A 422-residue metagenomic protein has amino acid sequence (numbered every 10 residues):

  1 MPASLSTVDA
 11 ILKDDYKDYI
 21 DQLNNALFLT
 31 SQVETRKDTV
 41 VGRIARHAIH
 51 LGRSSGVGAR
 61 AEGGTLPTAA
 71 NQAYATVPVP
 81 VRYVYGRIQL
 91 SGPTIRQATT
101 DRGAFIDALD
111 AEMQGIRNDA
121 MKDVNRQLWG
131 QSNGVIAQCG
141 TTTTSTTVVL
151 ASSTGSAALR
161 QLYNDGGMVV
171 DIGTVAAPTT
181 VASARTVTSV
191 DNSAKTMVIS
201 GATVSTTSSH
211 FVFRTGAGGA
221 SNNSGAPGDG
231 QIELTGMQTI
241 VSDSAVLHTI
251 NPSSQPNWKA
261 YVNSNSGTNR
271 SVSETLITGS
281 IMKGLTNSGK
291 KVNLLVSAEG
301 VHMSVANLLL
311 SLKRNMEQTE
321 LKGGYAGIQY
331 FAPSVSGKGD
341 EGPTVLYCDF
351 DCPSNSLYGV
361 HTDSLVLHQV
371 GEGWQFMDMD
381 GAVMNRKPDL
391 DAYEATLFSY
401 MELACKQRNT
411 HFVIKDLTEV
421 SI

Functional and structural regions predicted by a protein language model:
M1-G58, A70-I422: Core alpha/beta structural scaffold of self-assembling particle/tube/pore-forming proteins
E62-G63: Glycine-rich loop at the start of a catalytic domain that most often binds anionic cofactors/ligands
